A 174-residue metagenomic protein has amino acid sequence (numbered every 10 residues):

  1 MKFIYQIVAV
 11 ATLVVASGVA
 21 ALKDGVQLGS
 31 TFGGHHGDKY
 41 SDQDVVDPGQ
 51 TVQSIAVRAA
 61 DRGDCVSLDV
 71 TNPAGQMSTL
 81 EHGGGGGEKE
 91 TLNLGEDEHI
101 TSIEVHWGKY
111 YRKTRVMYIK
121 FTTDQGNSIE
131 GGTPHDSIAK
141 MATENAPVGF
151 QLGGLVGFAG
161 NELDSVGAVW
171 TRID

Functional and structural regions predicted by a protein language model:
K2-D174: Lectin-type carbohydrate-recognition ectodomains
